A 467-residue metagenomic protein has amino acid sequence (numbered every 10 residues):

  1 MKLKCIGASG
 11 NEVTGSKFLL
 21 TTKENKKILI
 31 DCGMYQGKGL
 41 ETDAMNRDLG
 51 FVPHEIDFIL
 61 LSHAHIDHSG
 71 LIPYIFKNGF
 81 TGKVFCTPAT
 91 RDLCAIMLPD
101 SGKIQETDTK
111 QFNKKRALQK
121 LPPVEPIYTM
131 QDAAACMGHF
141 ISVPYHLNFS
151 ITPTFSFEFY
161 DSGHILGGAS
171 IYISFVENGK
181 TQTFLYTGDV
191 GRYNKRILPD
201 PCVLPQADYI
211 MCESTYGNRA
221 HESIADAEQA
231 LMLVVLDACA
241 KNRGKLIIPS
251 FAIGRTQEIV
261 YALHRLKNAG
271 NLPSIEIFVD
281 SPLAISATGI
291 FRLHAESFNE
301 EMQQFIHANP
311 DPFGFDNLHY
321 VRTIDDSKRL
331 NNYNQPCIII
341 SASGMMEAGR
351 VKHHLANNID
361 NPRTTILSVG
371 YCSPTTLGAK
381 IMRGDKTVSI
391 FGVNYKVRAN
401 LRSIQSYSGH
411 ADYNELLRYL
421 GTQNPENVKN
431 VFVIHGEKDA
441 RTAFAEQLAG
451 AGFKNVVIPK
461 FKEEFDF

Functional and structural regions predicted by a protein language model:
M1-H54, F58, S170-T187, V351: Conserved beta-strand hairpin/beta-sheet module of binuclear metal-dependent hydrolase folds, prominently
N11, H65-D67, I165-L166, S250-E258 (+2 more regions): Gly/Ser/Thr-rich loops at beta-strand to alpha-helix junctions that form or flank small-molecule/cofactor-binding
T21-K26, V143-C202: Catalytic core of the metallo-beta-lactamase
T22-G82, C86-G138, V190-P199, R383-F391 (+2 more regions): Pre-active-site segment of Zn-dependent metallo-hydrolases
C32, I56-H65, I72, V84-T87 (+10 more regions): Active-site neighborhood of phospho(di)ester-bond hydrolases with catalytic His/Asp-centered motifs
S101-I165, A295-N334: Metallo-beta-lactamase
S170, G191-D280, T365-G370, S389-A451: Cap/insert and terminal regions of metallo-dependent hydrolase folds
M232-P374, S389, T442: Hard-cation-handling environments
